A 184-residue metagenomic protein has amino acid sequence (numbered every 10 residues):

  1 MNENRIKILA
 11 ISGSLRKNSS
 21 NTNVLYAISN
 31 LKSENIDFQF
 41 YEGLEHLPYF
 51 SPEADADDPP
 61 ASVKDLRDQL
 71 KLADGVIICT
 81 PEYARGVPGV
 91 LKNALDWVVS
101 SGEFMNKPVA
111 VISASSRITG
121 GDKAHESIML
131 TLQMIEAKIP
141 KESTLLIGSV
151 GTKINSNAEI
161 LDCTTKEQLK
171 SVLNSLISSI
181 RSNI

Functional and structural regions predicted by a protein language model:
N2-I6, K138-I184: Glycine-rich phosphate/pyrophosphate-binding loop and the adjoining helix
N2-N35: N-terminal beta1-alpha1 ligand-phosphate binding loop
I8, N21, L25, V63 (+4 more regions): A general structural signal for well-ordered alpha-helical segments in protein cores
I11-G13, Y41, I112: Short hydrophobic segments within beta-strands
L15-R16, E45, A54, S116: Short, glycine/serine-rich, charged loops/turns that create anion-binding and catalytic segments at active sites
S29-L47: N-terminal glycine-rich anion-binding loop in soluble enzyme alpha/beta folds
G43-P59, I154: N-terminal beta-loop-helix "entrance" segment that forms/cooperates in small-molecule cofactor or anionic ligand
D58-E136: Helix-loop-strand module that forms the ligand-binding subsite of alpha/beta enzymes
